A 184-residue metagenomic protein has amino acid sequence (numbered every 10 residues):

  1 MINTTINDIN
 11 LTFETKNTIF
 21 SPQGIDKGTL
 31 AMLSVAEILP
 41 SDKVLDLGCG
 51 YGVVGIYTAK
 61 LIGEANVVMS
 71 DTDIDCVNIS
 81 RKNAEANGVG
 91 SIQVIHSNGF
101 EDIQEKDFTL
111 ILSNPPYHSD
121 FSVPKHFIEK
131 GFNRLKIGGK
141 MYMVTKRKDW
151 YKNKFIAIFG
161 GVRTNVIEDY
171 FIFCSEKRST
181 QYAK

Functional and structural regions predicted by a protein language model:
M1-L39: Class I SAM-dependent transferase core
K27-S113: Conserved SAM/SAH cofactor-binding pocket of Class I
D71-C76, V123, K146-R147: Short beta->alpha hinge that forms the Motif I/post-I loop of the SAM-binding pocket
N87, N133-L135, I158: Conserved helix-to-beta-strand junction in the class I
K125-I137: A short glycine-rich, Lys/Arg-flanked "PGG" loop and its adjoining helix->strand segment in the class I
G138-T145: Conserved beta-strand signature within the Rossmann-like core of class I S-adenosyl-L-methionine
K146-G161: Conserved class I S-adenosyl-L-methionine
G160, E168-K184: Core SAM-dependent methyltransferase catalytic element
